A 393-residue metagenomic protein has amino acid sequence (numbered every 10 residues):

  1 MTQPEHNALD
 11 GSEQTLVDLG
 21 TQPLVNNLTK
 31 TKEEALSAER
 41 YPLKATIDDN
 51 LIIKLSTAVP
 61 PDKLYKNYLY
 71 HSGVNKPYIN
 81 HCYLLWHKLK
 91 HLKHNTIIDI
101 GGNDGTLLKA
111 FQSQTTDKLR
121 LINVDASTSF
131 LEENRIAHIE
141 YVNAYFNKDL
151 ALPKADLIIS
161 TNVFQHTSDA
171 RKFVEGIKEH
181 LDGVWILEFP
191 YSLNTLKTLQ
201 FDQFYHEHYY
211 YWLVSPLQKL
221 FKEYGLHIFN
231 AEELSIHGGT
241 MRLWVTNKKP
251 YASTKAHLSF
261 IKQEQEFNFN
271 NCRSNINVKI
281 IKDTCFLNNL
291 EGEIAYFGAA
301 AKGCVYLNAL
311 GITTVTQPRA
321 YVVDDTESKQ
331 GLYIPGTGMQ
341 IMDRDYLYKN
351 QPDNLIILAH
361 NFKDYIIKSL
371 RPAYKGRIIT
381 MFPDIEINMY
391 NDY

Functional and structural regions predicted by a protein language model:
M1-P77, E232: N-terminal juxtadomain amphipathic helix that follows a signal peptide/anchor or precedes a small N-terminal auxiliary
E39-P42, N50-E133, N143-A144, Q200 (+3 more regions): Extended interfacial segments that mediate partner engagement and assembly in macromolecular machines
K88-L89, A110, W244-Y393: Hydrophobic, well-ordered beta-alpha structural blocks that scaffold small-molecule cofactor pockets
R135-D149, I341: Conserved SAM-binding strand-loop segment of SAM-dependent methyltransferases
I159: A conserved beta-strand element that flanks and buttresses the S-adenosyl-L-methionine
V163: Hydrophobic adenine-recognition pocket in adenosine-nucleotide-binding enzymes
R171-I186: A short glycine-rich, Lys/Arg-flanked "PGG" loop and its adjoining helix->strand segment in the class I
W185-Y210, V214-F221: Short, glycine-/aromatic-enriched active-site segment of Class I SAM-dependent methyltransferases
